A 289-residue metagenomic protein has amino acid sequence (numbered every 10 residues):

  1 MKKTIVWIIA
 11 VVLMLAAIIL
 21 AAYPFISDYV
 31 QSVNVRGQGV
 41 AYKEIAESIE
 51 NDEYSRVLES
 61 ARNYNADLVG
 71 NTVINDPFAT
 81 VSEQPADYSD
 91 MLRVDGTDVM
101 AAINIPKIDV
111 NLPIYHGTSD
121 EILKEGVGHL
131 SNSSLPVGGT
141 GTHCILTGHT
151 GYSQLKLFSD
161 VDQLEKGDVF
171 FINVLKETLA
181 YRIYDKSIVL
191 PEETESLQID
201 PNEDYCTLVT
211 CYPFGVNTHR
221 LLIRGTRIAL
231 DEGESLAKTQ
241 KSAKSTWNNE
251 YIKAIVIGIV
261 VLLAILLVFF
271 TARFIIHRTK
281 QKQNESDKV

Functional and structural regions predicted by a protein language model:
M1-K2, D287: Generic cytosolic/nucleocytoplasmic N-terminal low-complexity/intrinsically disordered segments
K3-N249: Solvent-exposed, non-transmembrane regions of membrane-associated and secreted proteins
K241-V289: C-terminal single-pass membrane-anchor helix
